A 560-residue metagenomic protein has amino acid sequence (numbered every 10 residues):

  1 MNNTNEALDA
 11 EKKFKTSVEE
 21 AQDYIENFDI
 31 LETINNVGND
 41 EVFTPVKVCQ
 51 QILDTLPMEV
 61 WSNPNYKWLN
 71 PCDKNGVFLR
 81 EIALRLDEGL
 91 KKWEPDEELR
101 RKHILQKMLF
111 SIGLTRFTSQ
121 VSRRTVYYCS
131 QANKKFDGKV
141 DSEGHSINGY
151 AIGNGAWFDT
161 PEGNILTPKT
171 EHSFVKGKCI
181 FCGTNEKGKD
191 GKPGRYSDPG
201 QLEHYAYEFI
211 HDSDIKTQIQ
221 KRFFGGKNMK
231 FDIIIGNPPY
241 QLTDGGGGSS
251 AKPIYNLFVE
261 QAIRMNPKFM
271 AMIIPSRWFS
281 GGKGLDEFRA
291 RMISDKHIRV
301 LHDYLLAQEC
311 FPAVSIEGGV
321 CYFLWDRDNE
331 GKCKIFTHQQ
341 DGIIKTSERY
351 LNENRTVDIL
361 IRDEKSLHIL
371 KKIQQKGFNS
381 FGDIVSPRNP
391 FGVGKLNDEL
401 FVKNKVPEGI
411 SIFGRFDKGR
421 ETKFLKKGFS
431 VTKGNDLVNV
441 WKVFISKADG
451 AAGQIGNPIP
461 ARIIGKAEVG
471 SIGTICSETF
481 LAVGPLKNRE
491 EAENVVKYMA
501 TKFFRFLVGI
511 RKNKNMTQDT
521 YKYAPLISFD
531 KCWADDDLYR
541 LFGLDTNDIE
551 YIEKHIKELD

Functional and structural regions predicted by a protein language model:
M1-L301, L306-C310, G319, F323-K332: SAM-dependent methyltransferase catalytic region
N35, N39, K47, M229 (+1 more regions): C-terminal substrate-recognition regions of SAM-dependent nucleic acid methyltransferases
I52, S122, V495, I552-E553: A structural signal for short hydrophobic/aromatic patches embedded in well-ordered alpha helices
Y128-C129, K502, E558-L559: A short structural micro-motif
G191, A534, H555-E558: Charged, elongated alpha-helical/coil segments that serve as electrostatic interaction surfaces for nucleic-acid
N547, I552-D560: Short, amphipathic C-terminal "tail helix"
